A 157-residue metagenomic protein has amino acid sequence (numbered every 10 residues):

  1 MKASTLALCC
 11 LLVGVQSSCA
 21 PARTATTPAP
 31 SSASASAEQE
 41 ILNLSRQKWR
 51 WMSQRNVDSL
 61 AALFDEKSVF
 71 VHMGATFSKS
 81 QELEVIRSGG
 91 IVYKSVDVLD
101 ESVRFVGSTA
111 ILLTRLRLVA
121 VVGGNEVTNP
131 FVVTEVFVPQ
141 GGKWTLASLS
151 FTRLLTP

Functional and structural regions predicted by a protein language model:
M1, G14-V15, P28-S31: Intrinsic disorder/low-complexity segments
M1-A7: Bacterial N-terminal signal peptides that target proteins for export
A7-Q16: Bacterial N-terminal signal peptides
C19-A62, K67-P157: A beta-strand edge to alpha-helix "cap/lid" segment located at domain peripheries
